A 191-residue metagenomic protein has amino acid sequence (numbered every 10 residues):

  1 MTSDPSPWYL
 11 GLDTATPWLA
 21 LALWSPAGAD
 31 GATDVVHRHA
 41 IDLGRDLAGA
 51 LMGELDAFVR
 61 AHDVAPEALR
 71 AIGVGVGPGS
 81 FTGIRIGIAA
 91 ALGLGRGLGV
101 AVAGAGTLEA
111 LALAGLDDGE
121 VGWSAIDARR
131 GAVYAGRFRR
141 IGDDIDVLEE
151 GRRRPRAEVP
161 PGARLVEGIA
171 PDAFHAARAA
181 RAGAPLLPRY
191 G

Functional and structural regions predicted by a protein language model:
M1-V35, D42-A50, A103-G191: Oxyanion-binding and handling regions
R38-L43, V76-S80: A short glycine/serine-rich beta->alpha loop
H39, L69-I72, R189: Generic beta-strand hydrophobic packing signal
A50-G53, A89, G93, A110: Short amphipathic alpha-helical face segments that pack within enzyme cores and frequently flank/anchor catalytic
L55-A71, R140: Phosphate/pyrophosphate-binding loops at sites that engage ATP/ADP/AMP, CoA/4′-phosphopantetheine, polyphosphate
R60-D63, R96, L116-D117, A182: Residue-level signal for alpha-helix termini/capping positions
R70-G104: DPxDG-like acidic metal-binding loop motif
